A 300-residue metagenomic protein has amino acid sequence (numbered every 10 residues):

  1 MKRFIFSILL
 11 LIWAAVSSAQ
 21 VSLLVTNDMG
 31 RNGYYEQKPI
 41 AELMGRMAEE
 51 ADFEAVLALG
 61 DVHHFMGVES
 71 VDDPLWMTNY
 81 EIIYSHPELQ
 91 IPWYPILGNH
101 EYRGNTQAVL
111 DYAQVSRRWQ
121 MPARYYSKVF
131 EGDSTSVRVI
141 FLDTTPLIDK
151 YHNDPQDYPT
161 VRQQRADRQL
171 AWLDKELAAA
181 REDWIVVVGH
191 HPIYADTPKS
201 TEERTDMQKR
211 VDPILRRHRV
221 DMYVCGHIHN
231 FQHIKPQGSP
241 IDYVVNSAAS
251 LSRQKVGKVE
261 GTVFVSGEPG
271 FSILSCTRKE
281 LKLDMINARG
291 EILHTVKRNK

Functional and structural regions predicted by a protein language model:
M1-F4: Positively charged n-region of N-terminal signal peptides that target proteins for export
L9-S18: Hydrophobic h-region of N-terminal signal peptides that target proteins for export in Gram-negative bacteria
S17-P74, D167-R168: N-terminal active-site segment of His-dependent metallophosphoesterases
L23-V25, V56-A58, P95, V187 (+1 more regions): Residue-level marker for buried hydrophobic side chains located in beta-strands that build the well-ordered beta-sheet
V25, A58, P236, C276-L281 (+2 more regions): Generic beta-strand structural signal
D28, G60-D61, G98-N99, L142 (+2 more regions): Active-site glycine-centered loops adjacent to acidic/histidine catalytic or metal-binding residues that shape
H64-I185, S200-D206, R210-M222, N230-T277 (+1 more regions): Extended active-site neighborhood of metal-dependent phosphoesterases/phosphodiesterases
G290-I292: Residue-level signal for glycine
